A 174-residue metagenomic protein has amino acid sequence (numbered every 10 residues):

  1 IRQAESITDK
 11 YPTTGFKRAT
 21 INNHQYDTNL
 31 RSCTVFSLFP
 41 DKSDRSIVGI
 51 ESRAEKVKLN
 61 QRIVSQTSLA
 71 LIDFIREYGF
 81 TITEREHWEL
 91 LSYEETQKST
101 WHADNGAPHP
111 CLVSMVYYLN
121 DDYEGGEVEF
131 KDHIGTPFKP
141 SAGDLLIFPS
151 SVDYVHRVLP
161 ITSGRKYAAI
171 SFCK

Functional and structural regions predicted by a protein language model:
I1-Y78: Non-heme Fe(II)/2-oxoglutarate
R53-K174: Catalytic core of non-heme Fe(II) oxygenases with the double-stranded beta-helix
